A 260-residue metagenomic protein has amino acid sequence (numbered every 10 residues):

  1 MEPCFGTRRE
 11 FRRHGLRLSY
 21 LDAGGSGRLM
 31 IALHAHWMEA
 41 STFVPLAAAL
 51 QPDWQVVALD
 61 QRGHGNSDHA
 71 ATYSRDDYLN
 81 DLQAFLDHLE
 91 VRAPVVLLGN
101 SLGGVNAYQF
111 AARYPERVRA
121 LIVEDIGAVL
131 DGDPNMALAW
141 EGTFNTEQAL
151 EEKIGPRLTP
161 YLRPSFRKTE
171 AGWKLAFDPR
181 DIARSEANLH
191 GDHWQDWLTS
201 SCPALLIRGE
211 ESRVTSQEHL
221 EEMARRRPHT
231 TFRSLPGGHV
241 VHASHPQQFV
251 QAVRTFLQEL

Functional and structural regions predicted by a protein language model:
M1-M30, D53-W54, R254-L260: Alpha/beta-hydrolase fold catalytic core
L16-D68: Conserved HGGG/HGGXW glycine-rich cap/lid loop of the alpha/beta-hydrolase fold
L29, Q55, P94-V96, R117-A120 (+2 more regions): Structural signature of beta-strand start/N-cap positions in the alpha/beta core of ABC transporter nucleotide-binding
V44-A48, A58-L98: Active-site loop/oxyanion-hole signature of alpha/beta-hydrolase fold enzymes
G99, G103, A107: Gly/Ala-rich beta-loop-alpha elbow adjacent to hydrolase catalytic centers
Y108-A112, R119-E147: Flexible "cap/lid" loop of the alpha/beta hydrolase fold
G172-R226, P236: Conserved serine/cysteine hydrolase catalytic core
G237-V250: Catalytic histidine-centered segment of alpha/beta-hydrolase-like enzymes
